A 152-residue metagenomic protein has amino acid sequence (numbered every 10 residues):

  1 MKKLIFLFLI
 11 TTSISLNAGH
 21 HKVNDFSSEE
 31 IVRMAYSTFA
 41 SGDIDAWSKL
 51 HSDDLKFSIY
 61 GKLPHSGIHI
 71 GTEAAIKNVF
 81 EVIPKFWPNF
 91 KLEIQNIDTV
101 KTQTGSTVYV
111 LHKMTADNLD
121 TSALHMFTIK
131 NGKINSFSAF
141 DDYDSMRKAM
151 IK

Functional and structural regions predicted by a protein language model:
M1-L4: Positively charged n-region of N-terminal signal peptides that target proteins for export
T11-K49, I151: Short, low-complexity N-terminal intrinsically disordered segments enriched in polar/charged residues
A35, A46-W47, L55, A75-I76 (+2 more regions): Hydrophobic pocket/interface hotspot
S52-K101: A solvent-exposed, acidic/Ser-Thr-rich amphipathic alpha-helical stretch
L92-I94, L119-H125: Short, surface-exposed coil-to-beta transition loops
T102-V108: A short, glycine/Asx- and small/polar-enriched loop/turn that sits immediately N-terminal to a beta-strand
Y109-D117: Short beta-strand segments that buttress and anchor functional surface loops
S122-K148: Short beta-strand edge/turn micro-motifs at domain boundaries
